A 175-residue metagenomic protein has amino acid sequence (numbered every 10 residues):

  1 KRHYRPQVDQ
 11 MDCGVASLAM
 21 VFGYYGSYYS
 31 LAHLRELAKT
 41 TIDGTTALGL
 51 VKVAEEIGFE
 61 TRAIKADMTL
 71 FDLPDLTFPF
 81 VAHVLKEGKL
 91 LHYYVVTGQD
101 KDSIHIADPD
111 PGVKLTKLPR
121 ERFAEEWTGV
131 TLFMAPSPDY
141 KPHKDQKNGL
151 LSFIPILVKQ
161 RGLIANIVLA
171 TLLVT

Functional and structural regions predicted by a protein language model:
K1, K39, D139, A170-V174: A broad detector of the eukaryotic-type serine/threonine protein kinase catalytic domain
K1-E125: Conserved active-site-adjacent core of cysteine acyl-enzyme catalytic domains
G23, H92, P142-K144, A165: Short acidic, gly/pro-rich beta-turn/loop elements at beta-sheet edges and active-site/ligand-binding grooves
F71, T97-Q99, K141-K144, I167-T171: Low-complexity, flexible helical/coil segments
F123-P142: Short, structured interface segments
P138-V158: Short, membrane-interfacial amphipathic segments enriched in basic
L151-T175: Core alpha-helical transmembrane segments of integral membrane proteins
